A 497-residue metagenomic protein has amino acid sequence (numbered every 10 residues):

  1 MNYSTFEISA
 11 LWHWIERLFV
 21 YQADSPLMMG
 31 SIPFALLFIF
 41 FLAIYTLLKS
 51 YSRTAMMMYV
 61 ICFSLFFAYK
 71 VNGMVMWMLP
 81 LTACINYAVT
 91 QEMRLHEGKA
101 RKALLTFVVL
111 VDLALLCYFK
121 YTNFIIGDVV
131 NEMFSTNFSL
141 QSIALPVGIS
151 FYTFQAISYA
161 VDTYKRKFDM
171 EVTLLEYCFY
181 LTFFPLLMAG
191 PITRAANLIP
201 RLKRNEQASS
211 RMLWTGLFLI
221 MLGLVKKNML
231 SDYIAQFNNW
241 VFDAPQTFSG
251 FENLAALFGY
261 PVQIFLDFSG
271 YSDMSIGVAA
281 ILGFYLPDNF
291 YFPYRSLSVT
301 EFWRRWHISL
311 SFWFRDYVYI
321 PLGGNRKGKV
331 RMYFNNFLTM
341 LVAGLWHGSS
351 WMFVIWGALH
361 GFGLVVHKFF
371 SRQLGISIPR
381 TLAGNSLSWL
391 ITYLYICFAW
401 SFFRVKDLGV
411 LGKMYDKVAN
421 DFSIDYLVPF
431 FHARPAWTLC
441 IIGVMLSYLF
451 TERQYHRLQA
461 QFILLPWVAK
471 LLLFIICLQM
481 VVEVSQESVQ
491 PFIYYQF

Functional and structural regions predicted by a protein language model:
N2-Q496: Membrane-embedded transmembrane alpha-helical bundles that form the catalytic cores of multi-pass lipid-modifying
